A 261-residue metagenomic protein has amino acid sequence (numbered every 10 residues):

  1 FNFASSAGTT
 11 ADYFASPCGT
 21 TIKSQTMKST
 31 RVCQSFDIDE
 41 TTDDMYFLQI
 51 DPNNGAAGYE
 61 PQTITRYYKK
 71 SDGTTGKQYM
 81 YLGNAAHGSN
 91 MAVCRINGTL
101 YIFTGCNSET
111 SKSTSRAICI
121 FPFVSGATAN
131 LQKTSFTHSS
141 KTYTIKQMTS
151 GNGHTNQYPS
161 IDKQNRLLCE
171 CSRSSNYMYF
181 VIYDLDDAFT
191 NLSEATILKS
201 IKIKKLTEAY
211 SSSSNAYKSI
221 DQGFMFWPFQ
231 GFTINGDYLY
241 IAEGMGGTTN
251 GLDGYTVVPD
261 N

Functional and structural regions predicted by a protein language model:
S5-T26, G73-A85, A127-H154, L192-M225: Surface-exposed loop and turn segments in beta-propeller and other repeat-based domains that flank or scaffold
T21-E60: Beta-strand-rich domains and repeat architectures in extracellular enzymes and scaffolds, especially beta-propellers
T26-T42, H87-L100, M148-L168, F224-G236: Structural signature of eukaryotic scaffold interfaces centered on beta-propeller domains
F47-D51, F103-S108, C169-R173, A242-M245: Recurrent small/Gly-Pro-centered beta-turn motifs in extracellular repeat architectures
N53-R66, T110-V124, S175-D186, G247-N261: Structural motif
Q62-L100, G105-C106: Blade-loop segments of beta-propeller domains
D162-Q230, N235: Short helix-loop boundary/capping segments
N215-N261: Loop/turn-rich, solvent-exposed surfaces of beta-rich toroidal or solenoidal domains
